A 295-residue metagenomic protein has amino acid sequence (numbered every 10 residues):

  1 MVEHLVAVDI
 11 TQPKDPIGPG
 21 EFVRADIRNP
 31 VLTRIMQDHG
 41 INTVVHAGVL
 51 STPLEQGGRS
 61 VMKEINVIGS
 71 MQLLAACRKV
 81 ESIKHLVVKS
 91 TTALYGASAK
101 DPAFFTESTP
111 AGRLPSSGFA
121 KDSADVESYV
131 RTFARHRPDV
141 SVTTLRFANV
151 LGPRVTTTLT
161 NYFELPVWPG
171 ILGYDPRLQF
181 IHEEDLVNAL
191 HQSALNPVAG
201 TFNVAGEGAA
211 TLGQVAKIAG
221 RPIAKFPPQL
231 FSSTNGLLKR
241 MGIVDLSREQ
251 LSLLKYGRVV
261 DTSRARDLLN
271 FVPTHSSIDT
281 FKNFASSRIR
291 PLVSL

Functional and structural regions predicted by a protein language model:
M1-T43, H136: N-terminal Rossmann/SDR dinucleotide-binding element
A25-I68, K79, A97: NAD(P)H-binding glycine-rich loop region in Rossmannoid oxidoreductase-like domains and their noncatalytic homologs
V61-Q72, K121-D122, I181: Glycine-rich NAD(P)-binding loop of the Rossmann-fold in SDR/ketoreductase-type enzymes
M71-G118: Conserved Rossmann-fold NAD(P)-dependent oxidoreductase catalytic core, especially the SDR/UDP-sugar
L114-T143: Active-site Tyr-X1-5-Lys
F133-E183: NAD(P)-dependent short-chain dehydrogenase/reductase
V187-R248, T262, K282-A285, P291-L295: Mid/C-terminal beta-alpha module of Rossmann-like enzyme folds, strongest in SDR-family dehydrogenases/epimerases
